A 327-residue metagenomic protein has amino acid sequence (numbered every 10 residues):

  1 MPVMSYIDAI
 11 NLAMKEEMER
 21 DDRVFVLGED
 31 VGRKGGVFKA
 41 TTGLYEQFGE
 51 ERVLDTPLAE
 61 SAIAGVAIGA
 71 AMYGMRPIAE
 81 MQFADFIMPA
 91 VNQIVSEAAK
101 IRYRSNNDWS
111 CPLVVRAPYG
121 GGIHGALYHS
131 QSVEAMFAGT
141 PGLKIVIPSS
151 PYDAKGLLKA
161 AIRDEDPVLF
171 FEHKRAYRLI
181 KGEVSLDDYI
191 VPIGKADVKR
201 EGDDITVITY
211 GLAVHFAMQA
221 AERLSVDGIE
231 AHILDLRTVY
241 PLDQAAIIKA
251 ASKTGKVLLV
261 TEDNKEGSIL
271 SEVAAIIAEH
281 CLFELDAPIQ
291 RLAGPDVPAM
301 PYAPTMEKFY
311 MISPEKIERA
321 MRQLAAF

Functional and structural regions predicted by a protein language model:
M1-P167, F171, A176, K308: Thiamine diphosphate
V31, F38-Q47, D108-L113, K174-F327: Thiamine diphosphate
